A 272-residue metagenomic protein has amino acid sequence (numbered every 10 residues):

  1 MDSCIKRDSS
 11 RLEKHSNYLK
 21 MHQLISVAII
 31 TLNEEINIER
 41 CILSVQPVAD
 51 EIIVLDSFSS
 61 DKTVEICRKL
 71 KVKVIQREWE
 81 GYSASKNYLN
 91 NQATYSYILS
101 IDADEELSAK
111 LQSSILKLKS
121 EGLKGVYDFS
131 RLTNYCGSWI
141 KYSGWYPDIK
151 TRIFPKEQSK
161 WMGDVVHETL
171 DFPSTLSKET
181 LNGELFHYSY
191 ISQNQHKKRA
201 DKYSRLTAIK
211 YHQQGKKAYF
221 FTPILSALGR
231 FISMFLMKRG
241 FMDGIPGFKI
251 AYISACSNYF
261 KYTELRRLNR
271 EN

Functional and structural regions predicted by a protein language model:
L24-S26: Cell-envelope/extracellular polymer assembly enzymes that use nucleotide-activated donors
I29-P47: Short, well-formed alpha-helical segments that are part of the catalytic scaffolds of diverse glycosyltransferases
E39, D61-L70, K110-L111: Acidic helix N-cap motif at the loop->helix transition within catalytic regions of sugar-transfer enzymes
S44, V48, D56-E65, W79 (+1 more regions): A conserved acidic beta->alpha catalytic loop
V48, L70-K71, I149, S174: Short, structured coil segments at secondary-structure junctions
D50, V64-Q92: Conserved donor nucleotide-binding strand/loop of the catalytic core
A84-N90, Y95-I101, S108-N272: Catalytic-site signature of metal-activated, phosphate-bearing donor transferases, centered on the GT-A/GT-A-like
